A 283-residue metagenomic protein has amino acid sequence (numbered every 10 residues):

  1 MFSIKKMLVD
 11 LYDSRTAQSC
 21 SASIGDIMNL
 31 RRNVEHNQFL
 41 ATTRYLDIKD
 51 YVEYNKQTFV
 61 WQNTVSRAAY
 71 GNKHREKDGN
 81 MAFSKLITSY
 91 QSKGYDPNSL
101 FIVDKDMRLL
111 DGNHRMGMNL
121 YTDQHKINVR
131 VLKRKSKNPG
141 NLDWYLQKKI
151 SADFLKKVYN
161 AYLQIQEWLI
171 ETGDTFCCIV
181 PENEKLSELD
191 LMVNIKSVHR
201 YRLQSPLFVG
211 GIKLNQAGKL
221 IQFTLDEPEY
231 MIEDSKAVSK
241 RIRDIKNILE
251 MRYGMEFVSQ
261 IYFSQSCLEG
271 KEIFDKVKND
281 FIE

Functional and structural regions predicted by a protein language model:
S3-V52, R67-A68, H74, K126-E167: Surface-exposed, charge/polar-rich loops and edge strands
D50, Y54-L110: Short alpha-helix boundary/capping and kink motifs at helix termini
I87, M116, D190: Short glycine-/small-residue-rich flexible loop motifs, especially phosphate/cofactor-binding loops
K93-G94, Y121-H125: Secondary-structure boundary elements
I102, N128-V131, Y262-F263: A structural signal for short, well-ordered beta-strand segments and their strand-loop junctions that often border
D104-D123: A sequence-level detector for short glycine-anchored, His/Arg-bearing signature motifs that mark catalytic or binding
L110-D111, K137-N138, E269-E272: Short, well-ordered, mixed-charge alpha-helical segments that flank or form enzyme active sites
D153-E283: Non-catalytic terminal and connector segments of soluble metabolic enzymes
